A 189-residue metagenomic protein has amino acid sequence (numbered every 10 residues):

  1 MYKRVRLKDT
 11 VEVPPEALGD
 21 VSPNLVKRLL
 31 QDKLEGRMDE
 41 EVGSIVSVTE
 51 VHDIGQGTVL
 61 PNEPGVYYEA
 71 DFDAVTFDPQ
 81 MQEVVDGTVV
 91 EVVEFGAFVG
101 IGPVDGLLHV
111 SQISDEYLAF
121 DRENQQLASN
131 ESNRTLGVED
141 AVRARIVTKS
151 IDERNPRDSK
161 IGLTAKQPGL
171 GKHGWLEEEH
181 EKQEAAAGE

Functional and structural regions predicted by a protein language model:
M1-E189: Single-stranded RNA-binding regions, centering on S1/OB-family and related RNA-binding modules
